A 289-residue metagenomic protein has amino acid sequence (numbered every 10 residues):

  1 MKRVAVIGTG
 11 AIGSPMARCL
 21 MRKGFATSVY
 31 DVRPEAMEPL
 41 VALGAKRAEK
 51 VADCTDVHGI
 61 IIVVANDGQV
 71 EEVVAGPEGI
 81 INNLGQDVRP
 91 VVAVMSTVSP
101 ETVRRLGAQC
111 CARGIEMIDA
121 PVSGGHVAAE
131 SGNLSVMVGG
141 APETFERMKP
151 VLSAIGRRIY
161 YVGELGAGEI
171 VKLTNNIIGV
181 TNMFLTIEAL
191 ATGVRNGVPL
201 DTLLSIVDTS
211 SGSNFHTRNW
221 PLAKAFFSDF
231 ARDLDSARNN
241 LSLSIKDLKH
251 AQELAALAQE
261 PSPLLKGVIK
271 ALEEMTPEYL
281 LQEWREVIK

Functional and structural regions predicted by a protein language model:
M1-V63, R89-V91: NAD(P)+-binding Rossmann beta1-loop-alpha1 motif at the extreme N-terminus of oxidoreductases
V4, T9, T97-T174: Rossmann-fold dinucleotide-binding core
T27, R47, E116-I118, I159 (+2 more regions): Hydrophobic beta-strand scaffold residues
A52, G59-I62, D67-L134: Rossmann-like NAD(P)(H) cofactor-binding subdomain of soluble oxidoreductases
G168-P261, G267, A271-K289: Helical "substrate-binding/catalytic lid" subdomain of Rossmann-like NAD(P)-dependent dehydrogenases/reductases
